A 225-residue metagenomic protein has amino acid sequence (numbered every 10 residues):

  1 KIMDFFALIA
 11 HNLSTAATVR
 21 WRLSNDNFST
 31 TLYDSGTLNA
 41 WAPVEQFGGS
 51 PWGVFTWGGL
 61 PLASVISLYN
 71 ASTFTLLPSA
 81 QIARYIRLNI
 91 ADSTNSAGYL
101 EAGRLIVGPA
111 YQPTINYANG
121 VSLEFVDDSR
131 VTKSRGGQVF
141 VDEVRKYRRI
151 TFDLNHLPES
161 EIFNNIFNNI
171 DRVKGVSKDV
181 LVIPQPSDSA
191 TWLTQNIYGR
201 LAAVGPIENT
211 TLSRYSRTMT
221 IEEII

Functional and structural regions predicted by a protein language model:
I2-T18, R22-I225: Extracellular/virion structural assembly segments
